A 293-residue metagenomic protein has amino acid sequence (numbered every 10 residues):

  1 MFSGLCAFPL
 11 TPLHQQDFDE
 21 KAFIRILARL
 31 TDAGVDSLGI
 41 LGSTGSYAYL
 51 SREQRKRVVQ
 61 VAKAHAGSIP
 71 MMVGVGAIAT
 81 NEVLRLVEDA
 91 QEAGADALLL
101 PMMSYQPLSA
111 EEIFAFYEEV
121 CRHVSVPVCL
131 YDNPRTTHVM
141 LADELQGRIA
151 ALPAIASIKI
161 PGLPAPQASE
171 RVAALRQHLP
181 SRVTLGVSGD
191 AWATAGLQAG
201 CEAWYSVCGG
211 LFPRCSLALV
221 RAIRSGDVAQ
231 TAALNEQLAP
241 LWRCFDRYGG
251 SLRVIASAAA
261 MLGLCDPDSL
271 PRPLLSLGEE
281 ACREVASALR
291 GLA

Functional and structural regions predicted by a protein language model:
M1-M140: Active-site beta->alpha loop and helix N-cap motifs at the rims of alpha/beta catalytic domains
F2, S37-S43, M72-G74, T184-V187 (+3 more regions): Short glycine/serine/threonine-biased micro-segments
C6-P12, R29, A33, Q198-C201 (+2 more regions): C-terminal alpha-helical cap/extension of soluble enzyme domains
A7, G42-A48, A77-A79, W192 (+4 more regions): Short, flexible micro-motifs
F23, R55, V59, V83 (+4 more regions): A general structural signal for well-ordered alpha-helical segments in protein cores
A33, R57, V61-H65, D89 (+9 more regions): Alpha-helical structural signal in soluble globular domains
R122, P134-A239, F245-R247: Catalytic alpha/beta core domains of metabolic enzymes, predominantly
